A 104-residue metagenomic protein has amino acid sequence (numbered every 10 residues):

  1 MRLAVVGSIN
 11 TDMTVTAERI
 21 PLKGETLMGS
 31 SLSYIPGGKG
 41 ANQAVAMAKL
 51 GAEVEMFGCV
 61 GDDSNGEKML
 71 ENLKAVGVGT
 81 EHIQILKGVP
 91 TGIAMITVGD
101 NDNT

Functional and structural regions predicted by a protein language model:
M1, T91-I93: Change "...and in nucleic-acid phosphodiester-cleaving endonucleases..." to "...and in nucleic-acid processing enzymes
M1-C59, S64-E71, A75-V78: Glycine-rich phosphate/adenosyl-contacting loop at the front of the ribokinase-like
R19, G24, K87, M95-I96: Short secondary-structure boundary/capping segments
F57-D62, E81-T91: Beta-strand->loop->alpha-helix junctions that form or flank phosphate-binding loops in nucleotide-handling enzymes
I85-L86, I96-T104: Conserved phosphate-binding/catalytic loop of the ribokinase/pfkB sugar-kinase fold
